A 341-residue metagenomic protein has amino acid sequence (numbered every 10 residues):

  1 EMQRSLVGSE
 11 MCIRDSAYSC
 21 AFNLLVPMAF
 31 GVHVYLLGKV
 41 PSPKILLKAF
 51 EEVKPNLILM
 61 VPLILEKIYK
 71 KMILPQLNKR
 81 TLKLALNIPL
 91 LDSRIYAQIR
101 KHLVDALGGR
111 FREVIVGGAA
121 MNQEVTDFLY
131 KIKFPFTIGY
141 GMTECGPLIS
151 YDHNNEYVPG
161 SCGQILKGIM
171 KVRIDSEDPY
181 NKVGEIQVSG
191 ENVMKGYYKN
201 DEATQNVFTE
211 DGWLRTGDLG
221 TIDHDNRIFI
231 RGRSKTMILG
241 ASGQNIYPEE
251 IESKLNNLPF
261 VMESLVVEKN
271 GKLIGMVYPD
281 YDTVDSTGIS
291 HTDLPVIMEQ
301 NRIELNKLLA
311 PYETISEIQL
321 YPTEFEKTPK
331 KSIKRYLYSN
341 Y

Functional and structural regions predicted by a protein language model:
E1-G8, I13: Single conserved hydrophobic/aromatic residue that forms the stacking wall/gate of nucleotide- or nucleobase-binding
A17-K101, R110: Conserved AMP-binding/adenylation subdomain of ANL enzymes
V34-L37, M121-G184, N192-K195, Q205-D211: Conserved ATP-binding loop and adjacent catalytic segment of the adenylate-forming AMP-binding
A85-F134: Short gly/Ser/Thr-rich phosphate-binding loop of adenylate-forming enzymes
R173, P179-G240: Conserved ATP-binding/catalytic segment of the ANL
D175, L219, H224, N257-Y281: C-terminal boundary motif of the adenylate-forming
V193, R227-N256, D282-D293, A310-S316: Adenylate-forming
E263, E268-G271, I303-Y341: Conserved C-terminal "lid"/linker of ANL adenylate-forming enzymes
